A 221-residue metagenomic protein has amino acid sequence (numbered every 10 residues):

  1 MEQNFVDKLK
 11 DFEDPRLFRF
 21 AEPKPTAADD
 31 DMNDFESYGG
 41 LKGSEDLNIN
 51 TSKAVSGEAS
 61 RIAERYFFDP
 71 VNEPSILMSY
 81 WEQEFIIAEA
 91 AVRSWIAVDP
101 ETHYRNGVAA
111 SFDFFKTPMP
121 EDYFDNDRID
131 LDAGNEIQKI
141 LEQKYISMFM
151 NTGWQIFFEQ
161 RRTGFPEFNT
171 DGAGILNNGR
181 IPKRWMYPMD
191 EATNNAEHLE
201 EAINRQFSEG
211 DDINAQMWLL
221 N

Functional and structural regions predicted by a protein language model:
M1-E82, A91-G174, P182: Extended ligand-binding clefts on enzyme/binding-domain cores
Y66, G172-N221: Membrane-proximal, proline-rich intrinsically disordered regions
